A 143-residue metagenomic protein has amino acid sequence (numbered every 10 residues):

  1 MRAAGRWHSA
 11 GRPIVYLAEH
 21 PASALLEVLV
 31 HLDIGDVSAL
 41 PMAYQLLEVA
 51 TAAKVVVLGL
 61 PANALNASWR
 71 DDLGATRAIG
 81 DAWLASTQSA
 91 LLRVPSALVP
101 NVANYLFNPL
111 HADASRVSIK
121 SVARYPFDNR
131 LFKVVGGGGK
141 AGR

Functional and structural regions predicted by a protein language model:
M1-A43: Long, hydrophobic N-terminal alpha-helical segment
G35-R143: Active-site and NAD+-binding cores of ADP-ribose-processing enzymes
